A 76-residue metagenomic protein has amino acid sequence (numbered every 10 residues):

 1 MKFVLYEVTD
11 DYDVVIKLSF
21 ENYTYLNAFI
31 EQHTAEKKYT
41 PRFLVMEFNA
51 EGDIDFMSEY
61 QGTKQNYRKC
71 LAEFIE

Functional and structural regions predicted by a protein language model:
M1-V14, F43: Short aromatic-glycine-(Arg/Gly/Cys) micro-motifs in beta-strand/loop hairpins
Y12-T24: A short, exposed loop/beta-hairpin motif centered on an aromatic-Gly-Thr core
V15, Q32-E76: Short, mixed-charge low-complexity intrinsically disordered segments
L26-I30: Short amphipathic alpha-helices within nucleic acid-binding modules
